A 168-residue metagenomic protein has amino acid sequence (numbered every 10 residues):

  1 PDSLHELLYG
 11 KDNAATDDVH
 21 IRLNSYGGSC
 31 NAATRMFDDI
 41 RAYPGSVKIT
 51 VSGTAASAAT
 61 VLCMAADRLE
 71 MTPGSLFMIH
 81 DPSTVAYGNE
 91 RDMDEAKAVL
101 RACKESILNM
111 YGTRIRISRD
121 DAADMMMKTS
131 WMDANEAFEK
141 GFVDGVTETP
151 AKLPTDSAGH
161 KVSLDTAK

Functional and structural regions predicted by a protein language model:
P1-T60, A65-K168: N-terminal organellar transit peptides
